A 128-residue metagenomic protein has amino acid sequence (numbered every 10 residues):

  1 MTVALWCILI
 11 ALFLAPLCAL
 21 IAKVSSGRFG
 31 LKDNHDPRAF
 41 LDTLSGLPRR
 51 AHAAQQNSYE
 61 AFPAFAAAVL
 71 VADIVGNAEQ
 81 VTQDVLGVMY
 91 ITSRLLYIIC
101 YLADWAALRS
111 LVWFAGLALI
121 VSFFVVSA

Functional and structural regions predicted by a protein language model:
M1-C7, L70-V85, S122-A128: Helix-coil boundary and interhelical linker segments in multi-pass alpha-helical membrane proteins
T2-C18: Alpha-helical transmembrane segments
L14, N57-V71: Core segments of transmembrane alpha-helices that mediate helix-helix packing or line hydrophobic substrate/ligand
A19-S26, A72-D73, Y101, I120-S127: Structural signal for membrane-spanning alpha-helices in multi-pass inner-membrane proteins, emphasizing helix cores
K23-L31, N77-V81, A106: Transmembrane helix-loop junctions in multipass membrane proteins, especially transporters and channels
V24-H52: Cytosolic, membrane-interface loops and tails of multi-pass inner-membrane proteins
D42-P63, C100, A106: Membrane interfacial helix-start motif at the N-side
S93-A118: Interfacial loop-to-transmembrane junctions
